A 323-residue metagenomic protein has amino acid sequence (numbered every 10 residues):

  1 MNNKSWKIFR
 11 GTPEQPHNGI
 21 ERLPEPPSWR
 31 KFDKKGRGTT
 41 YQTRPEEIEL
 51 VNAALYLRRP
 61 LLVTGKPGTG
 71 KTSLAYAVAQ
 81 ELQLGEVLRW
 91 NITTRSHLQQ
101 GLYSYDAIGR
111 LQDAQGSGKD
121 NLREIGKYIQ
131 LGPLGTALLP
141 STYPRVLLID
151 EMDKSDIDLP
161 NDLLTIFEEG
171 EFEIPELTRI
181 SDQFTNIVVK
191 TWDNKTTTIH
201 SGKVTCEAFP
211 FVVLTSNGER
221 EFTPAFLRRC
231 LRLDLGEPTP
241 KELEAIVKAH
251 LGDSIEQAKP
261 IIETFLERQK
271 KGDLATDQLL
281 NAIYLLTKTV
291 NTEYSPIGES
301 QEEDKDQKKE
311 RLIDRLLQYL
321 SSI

Functional and structural regions predicted by a protein language model:
M1-I323: C-terminal regulatory/interaction module of P-loop NTP-utilizing enzymes
